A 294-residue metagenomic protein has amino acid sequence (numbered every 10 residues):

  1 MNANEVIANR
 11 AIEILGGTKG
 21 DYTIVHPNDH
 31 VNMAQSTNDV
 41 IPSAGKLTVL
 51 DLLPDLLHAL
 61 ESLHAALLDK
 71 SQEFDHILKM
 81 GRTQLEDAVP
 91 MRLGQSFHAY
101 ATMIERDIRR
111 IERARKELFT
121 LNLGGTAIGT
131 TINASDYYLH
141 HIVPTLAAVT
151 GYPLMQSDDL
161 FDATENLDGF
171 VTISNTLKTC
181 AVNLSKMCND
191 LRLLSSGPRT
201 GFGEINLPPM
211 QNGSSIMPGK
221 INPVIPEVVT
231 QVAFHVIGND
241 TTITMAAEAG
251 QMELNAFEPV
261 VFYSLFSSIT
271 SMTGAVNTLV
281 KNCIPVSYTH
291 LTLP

Functional and structural regions predicted by a protein language model:
N2-M33, T37, D55-E61, V89-I243: Internal glycine-rich alpha/beta core junctions
T37-R92, Y152-G169, G250, L254-V261: Long, non-coiled-coil amphipathic alpha-helical linker/lever segments that couple catalytic cores to other domains
L68, Q72-D75, K79, K116-F119 (+3 more regions): Alpha-helical coiled-coil oligomerization motifs
H235-Y288: Long, amphipathic alpha-helical stalk/connector segments used for oligomerization, subunit docking, or mechanical
T289-P294: Conserved small/polar residues in nucleotide/adenosyl-binding loops
